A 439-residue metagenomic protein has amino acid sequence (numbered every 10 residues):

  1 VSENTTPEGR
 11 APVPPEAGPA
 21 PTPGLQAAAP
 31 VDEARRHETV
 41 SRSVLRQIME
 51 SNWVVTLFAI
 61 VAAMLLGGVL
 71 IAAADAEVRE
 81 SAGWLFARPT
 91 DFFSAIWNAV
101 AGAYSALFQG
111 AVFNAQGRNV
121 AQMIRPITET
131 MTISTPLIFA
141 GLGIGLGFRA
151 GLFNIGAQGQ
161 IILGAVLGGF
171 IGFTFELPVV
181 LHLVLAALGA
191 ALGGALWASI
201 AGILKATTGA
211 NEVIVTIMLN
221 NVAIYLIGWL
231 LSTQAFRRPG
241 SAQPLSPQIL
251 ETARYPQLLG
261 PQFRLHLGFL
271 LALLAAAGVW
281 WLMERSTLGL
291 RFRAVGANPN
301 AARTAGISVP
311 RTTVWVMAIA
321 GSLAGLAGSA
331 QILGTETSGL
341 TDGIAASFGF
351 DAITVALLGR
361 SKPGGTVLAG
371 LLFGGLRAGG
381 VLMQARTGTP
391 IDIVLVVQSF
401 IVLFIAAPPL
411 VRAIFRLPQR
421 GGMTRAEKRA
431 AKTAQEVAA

Functional and structural regions predicted by a protein language model:
S2-A63, G68-A76, A277, T304-T312 (+1 more regions): Cytosolic-side transmembrane-helix boundaries in multi-pass membrane proteins
N52-T56, E129, I133, G156-A165 (+6 more regions): Alpha-helical transmembrane segments of multi-pass membrane proteins, especially transporters and channels
T56-A72, L137-I144, A165-I171, A191-G194 (+7 more regions): Hydrophobic core segments of alpha-helical transmembrane domains in multi-pass membrane transport and ion-translocation
L66-V112, A235-L245: Interfacial/capping segments of alpha-helical transmembrane domains
L70-A72, A76, A101-F175, A187 (+4 more regions): Single transmembrane alpha-helix segments in multi-pass membrane proteins
A106, G110, T216, N220-R285 (+1 more regions): Transmembrane helix-bundle core of multi-pass membrane transporters and related energy-transducing complexes
L196, Q262-S338, P363-L368, A438-A439: Helix-loop-helix "hairpin" substructures at the membrane interface of multi-pass membrane proteins
A318-A324, I332-S399: Transmembrane alpha-helical segments in multi-pass inner-membrane proteins
